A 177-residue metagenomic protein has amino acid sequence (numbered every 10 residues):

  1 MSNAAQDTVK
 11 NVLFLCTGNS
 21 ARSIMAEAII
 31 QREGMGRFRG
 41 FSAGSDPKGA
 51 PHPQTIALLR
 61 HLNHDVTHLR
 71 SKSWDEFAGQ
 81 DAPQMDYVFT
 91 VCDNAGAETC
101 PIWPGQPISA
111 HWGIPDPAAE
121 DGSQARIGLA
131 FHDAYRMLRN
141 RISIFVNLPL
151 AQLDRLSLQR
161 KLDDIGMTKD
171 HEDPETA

Functional and structural regions predicted by a protein language model:
S2-G79: Conserved active-site segments centered on acidic
S20, D93-G96: Short glycine-rich anion-binding loops that position phosphate/pyrophosphate groups of nucleotides and phosphorylated
G44, C92, G113-P115: Residues at the C-termini of beta-strands that transition into short coil/loop
P47, A95, D116-A118: Residue-level detector of flexible, active-site-proximal loop/helix-junction positions within diverse enzyme catalytic
P83-Q84: Alpha-helix C-terminal capping/helix-to-coil transition sites in glycosyltransferase folds
T99-A177: Phosphate-binding/catalytic loops
